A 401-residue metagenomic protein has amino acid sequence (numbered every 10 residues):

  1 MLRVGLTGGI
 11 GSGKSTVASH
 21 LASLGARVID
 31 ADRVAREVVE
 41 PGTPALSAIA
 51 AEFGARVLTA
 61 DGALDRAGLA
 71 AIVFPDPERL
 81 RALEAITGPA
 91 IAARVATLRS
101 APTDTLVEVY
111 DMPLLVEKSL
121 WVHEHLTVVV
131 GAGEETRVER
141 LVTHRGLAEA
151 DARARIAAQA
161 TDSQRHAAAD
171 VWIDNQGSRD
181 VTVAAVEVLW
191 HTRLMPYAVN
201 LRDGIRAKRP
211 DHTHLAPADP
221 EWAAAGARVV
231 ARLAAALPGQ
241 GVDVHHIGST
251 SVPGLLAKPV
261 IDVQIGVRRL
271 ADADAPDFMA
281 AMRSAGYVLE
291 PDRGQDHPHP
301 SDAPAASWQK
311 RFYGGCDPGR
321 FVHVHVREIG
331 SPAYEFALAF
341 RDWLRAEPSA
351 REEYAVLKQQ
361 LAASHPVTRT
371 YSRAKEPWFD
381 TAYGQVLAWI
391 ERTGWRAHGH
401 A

Functional and structural regions predicted by a protein language model:
M1-V4, A93, V188-H245: Helical scaffold of the NTase/Pol beta-like nucleotidyltransferase catalytic core
G5, L106, L114-V116, V230-P276: Active-site nucleotide-donor binding segment shared across nucleotidyl transfer reactions
S15: Walker A/P-loop
R36-V107: ATP-dependent small-molecule kinase phosphotransfer cores that center on conserved nucleotide phosphate-binding segments
A93-P102, V107-T143: ATP-dependent NMP and nucleoside kinases share a basic, alpha-helical "lid"
R94-V95, P102-T103, V122-H123, T143-L194: Small-molecule kinase domains that catalyze NTP-dependent phosphoryl transfer to phosphate-bearing small molecules
T143-G146, D151-R153, P220-L233, V267-G314: Metal-dependent nucleotidyltransferase catalytic core
V326-A401: Catalytic cores of NTP-dependent nucleotidyl/adenyl transfer enzymes across multiple folds
